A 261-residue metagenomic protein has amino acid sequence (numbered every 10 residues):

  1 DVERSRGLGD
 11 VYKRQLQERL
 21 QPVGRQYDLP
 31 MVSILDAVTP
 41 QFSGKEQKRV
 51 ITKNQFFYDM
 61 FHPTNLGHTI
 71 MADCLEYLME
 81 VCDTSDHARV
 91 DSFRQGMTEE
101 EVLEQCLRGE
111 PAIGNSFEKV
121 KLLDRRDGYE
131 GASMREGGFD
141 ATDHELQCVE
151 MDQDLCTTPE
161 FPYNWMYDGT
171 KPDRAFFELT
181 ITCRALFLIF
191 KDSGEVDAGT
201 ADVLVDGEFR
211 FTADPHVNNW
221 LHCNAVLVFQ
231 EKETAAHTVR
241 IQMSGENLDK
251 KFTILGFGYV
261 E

Functional and structural regions predicted by a protein language model:
D1-Y12: Single conserved hydrophobic/aromatic residue that forms the stacking wall/gate of nucleotide- or nucleobase-binding
R14-N54, T69-D83: Extracellular serine-dependent O-acyl
Q55, M60-N65, T69-E261: Conserved catalytic region of serine esterases and O-acyltransferases that act on ester linkages in lipids
